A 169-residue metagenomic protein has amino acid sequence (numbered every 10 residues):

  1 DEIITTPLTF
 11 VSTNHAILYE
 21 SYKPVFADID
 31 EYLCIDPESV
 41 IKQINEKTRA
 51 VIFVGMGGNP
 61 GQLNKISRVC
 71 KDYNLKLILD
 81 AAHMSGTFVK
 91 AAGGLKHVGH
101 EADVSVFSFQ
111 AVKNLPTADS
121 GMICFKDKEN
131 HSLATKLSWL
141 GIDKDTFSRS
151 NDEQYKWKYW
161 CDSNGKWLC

Functional and structural regions predicted by a protein language model:
D1-D72, K76-A81, S85-F88: PLP-dependent aminotransferase-like
V11, C70, L95, Q110-A111: Generic hydrophobic-segment detector
C34-Q43, A92-S105: A short alpha/beta connector and helix-capping loop motif
E38, N64, K96, K128-S132: Generic alpha-helical secondary structure signal
M84-G93, E101-C169: Active-site region of PLP-dependent enzymes
